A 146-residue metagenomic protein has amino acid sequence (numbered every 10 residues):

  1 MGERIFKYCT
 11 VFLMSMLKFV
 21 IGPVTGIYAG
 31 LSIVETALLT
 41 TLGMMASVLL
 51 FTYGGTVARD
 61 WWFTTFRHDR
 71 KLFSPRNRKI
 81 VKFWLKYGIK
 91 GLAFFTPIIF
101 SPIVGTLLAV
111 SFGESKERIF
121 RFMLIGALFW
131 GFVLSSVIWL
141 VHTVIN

Functional and structural regions predicted by a protein language model:
M1-V11, A29-P97, E117-R118, L124 (+1 more regions): Membrane-interfacial helix-loop-helix
M14-T25, I98-L107: Transmembrane helix boundary and interhelical junction motifs in multipass membrane proteins
G22, V48, T106, G131-S135: Hydrophobic transmembrane alpha-helices of multi-pass small-molecule transporters
P102-L128: Hydrophobic alpha-helical transmembrane segments and immediately flanking/interface helices in integral membrane
